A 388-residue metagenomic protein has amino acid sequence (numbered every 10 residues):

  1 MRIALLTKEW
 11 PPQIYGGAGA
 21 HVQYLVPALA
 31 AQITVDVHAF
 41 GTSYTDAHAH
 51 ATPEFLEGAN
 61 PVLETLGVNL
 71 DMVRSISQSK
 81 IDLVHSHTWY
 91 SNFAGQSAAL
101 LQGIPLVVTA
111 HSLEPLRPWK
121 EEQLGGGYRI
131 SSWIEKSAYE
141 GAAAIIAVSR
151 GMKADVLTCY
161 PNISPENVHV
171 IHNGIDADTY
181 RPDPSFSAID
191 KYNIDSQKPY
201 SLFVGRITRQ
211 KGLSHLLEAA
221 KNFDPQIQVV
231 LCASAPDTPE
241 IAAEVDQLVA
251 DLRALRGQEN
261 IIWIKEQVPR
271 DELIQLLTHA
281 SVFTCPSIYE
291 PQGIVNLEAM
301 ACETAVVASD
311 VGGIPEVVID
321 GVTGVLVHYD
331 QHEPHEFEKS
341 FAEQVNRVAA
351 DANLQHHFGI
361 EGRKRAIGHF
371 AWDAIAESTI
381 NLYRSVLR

Functional and structural regions predicted by a protein language model:
M1-Y44: N-terminal subdomain of nucleotide-sugar transferases
G151, G174: Carbohydrate-associated surface elements
R181-I194: A short helix/loop element that forms part of the nucleotide-sugar donor recognition site in Leloir-type
A242-Q267, D271: Nucleotide-activated donor-binding/catalytic signature segment of Leloir-type glycosyltransferases, i.e., the conserved
Q275-A280: Short alpha-helical donor nucleotide-sugar binding micro-motif in glycosyltransferases
I288: Aromatic "clamp/platform" in nucleotide-sugar-dependent glycosyltransferases that forms part of the donor/acceptor
A305-A308, V318: Short hydrophobic beta-strand element within catalytic cores of glycosyltransferases and related nucleotide-activated
P315-N346, N353-L354: Change "using UDP/GDP/dTDP sugars" to "using nucleotide sugars
